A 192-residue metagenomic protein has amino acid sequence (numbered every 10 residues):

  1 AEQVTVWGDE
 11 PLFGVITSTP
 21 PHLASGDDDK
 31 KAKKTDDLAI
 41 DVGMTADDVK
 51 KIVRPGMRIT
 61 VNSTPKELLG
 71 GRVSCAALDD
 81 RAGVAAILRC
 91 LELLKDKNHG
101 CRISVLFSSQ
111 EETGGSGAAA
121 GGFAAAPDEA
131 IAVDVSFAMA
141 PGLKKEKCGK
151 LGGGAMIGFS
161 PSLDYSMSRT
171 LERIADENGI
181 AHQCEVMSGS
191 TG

Functional and structural regions predicted by a protein language model:
A1-G192: N-terminal hydrophobic/helix-forming segments and targeting peptides
